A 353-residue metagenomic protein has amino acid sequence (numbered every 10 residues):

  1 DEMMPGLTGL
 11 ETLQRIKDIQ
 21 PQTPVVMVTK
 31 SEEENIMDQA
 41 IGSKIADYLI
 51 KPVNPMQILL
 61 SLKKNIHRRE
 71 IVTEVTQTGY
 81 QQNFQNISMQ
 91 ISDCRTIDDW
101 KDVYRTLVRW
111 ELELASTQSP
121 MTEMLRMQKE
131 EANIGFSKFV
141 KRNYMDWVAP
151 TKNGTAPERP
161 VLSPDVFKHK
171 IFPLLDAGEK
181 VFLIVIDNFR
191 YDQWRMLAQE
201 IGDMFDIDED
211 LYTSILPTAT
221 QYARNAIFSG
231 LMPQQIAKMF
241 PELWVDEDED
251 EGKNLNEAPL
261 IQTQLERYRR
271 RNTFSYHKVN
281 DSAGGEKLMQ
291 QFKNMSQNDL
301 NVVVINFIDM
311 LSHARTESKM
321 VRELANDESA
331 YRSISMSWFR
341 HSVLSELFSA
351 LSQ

Functional and structural regions predicted by a protein language model:
M4: Receiver (REC) domain active-site loop signature in two-component systems and cognate sites in sensor histidine kinases
T8-E11: Acidic catalytic/metal-coordinating carboxylates
R15-Q22, S43: Conserved phosphotransfer cores of two-component systems
N35, V53-L62: C-terminal output helix
K63-T76: The C-terminal output helix
